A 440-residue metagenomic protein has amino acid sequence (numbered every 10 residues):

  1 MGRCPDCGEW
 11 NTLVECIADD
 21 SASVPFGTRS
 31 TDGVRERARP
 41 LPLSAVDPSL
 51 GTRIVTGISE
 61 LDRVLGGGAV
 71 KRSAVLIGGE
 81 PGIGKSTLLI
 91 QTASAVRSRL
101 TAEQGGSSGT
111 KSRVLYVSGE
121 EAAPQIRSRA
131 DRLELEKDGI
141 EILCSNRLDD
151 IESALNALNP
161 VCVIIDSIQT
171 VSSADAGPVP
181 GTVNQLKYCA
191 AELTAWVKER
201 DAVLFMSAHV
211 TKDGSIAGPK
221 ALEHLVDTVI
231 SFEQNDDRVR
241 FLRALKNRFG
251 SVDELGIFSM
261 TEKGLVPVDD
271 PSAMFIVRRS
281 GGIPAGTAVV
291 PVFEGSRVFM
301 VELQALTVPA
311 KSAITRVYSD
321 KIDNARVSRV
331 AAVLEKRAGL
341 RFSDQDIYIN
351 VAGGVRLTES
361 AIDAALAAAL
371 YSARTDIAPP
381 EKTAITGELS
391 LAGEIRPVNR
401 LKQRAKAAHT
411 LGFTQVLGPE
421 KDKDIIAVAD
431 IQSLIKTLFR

Functional and structural regions predicted by a protein language model:
R3-R63, V70-G78, G82-S94, G109-R113 (+4 more regions): Peripheral, non-AAA+ core regions of ATP-driven protein-machinery
T101-G109: Short Gly/Ser/Thr- and charged-rich N-terminal loops/segments that act as flexible capping/hinge elements
V114-S118: Conserved RecA-like ASCE P-loop NTPase motor core of nucleic-acid helicases/translocases
G119-I126: Conserved Walker A/P-loop ATP-binding site and its immediately adjacent core in helicase/helicase-like ATPase domains
